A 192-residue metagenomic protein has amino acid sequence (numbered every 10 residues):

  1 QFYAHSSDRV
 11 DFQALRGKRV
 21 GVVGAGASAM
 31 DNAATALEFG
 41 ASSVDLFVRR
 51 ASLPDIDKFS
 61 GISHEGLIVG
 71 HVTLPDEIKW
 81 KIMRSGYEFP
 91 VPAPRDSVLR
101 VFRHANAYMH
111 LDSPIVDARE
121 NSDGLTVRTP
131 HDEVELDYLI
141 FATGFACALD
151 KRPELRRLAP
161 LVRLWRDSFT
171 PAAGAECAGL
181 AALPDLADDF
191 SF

Functional and structural regions predicted by a protein language model:
Q1-A27, D31-F39, S43-F192: Flavin (primarily FAD) cofactor-binding/catalytic cores of flavoenzymes
